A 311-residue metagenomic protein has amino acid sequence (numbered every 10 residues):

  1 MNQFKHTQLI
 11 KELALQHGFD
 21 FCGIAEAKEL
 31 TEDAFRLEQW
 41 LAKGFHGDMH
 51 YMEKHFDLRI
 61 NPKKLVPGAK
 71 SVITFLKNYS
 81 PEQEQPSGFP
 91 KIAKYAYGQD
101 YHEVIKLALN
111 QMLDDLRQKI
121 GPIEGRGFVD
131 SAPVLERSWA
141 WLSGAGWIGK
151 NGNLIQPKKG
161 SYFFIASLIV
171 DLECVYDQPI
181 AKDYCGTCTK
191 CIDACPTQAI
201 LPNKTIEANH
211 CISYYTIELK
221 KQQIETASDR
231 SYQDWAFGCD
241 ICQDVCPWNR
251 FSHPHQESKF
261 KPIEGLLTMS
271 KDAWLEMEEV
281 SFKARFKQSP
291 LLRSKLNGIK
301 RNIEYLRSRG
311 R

Functional and structural regions predicted by a protein language model:
M1-Y184, Q233-D234: Auxiliary alpha/beta "docking" domains used to position bulky ligands
Q16, E29, K190-Y214, L219-K220 (+1 more regions): Iron-sulfur cluster-binding cysteine motifs and their immediate structural context in ferredoxin-like electron-transfer
L107, F163, I206, F237 (+1 more regions): Conserved active-site and cofactor/substrate-binding residues in soluble primary-metabolism enzymes
I155-I180, A208-A227, E279-K283: Short, charged low-complexity linear segments at domain edges
T187: SIR2/sirtuin NAD+-dependent deacylase catalytic core
I224-R311: Alpha-helical scaffold domains
